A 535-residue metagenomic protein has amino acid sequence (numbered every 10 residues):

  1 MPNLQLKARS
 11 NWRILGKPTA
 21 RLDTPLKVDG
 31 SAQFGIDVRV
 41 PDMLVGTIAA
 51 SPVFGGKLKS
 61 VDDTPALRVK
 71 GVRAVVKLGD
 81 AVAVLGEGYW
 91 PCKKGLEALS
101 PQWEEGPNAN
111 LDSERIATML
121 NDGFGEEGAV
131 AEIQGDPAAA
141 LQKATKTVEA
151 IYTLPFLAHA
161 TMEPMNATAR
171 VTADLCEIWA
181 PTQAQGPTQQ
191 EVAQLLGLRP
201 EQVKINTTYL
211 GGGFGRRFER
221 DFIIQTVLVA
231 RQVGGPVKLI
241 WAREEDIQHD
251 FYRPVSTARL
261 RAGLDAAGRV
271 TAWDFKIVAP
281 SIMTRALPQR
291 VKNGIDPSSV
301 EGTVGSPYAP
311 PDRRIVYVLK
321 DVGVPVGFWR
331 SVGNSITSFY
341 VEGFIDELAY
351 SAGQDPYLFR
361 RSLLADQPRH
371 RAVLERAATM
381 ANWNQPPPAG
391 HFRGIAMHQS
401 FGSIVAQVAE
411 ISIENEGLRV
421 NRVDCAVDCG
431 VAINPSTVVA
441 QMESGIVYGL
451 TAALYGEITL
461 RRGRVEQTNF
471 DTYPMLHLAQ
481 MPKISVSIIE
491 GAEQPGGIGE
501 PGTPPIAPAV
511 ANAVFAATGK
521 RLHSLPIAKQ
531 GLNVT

Functional and structural regions predicted by a protein language model:
M1-D428, S487, V510, F515-S524 (+1 more regions): Structural alpha/beta core scaffold segments of enzyme domains
G430-N434: Cytochrome P450 core scaffold surrounding the K-helix E-X-X-R motif and the conserved "meander" helix-loop region
G445: Glycine-rich, small/acidic residue-mixed loop/short-helix segments
T459-P474: Contiguous domain-boundary segments centered on the initiation and propagation of an alpha-helix
D471-G497: Generic long, charged, amphipathic alpha-helical segments
A492-A511: C-terminal structured "cap/appendage" subdomains that terminate the fold
